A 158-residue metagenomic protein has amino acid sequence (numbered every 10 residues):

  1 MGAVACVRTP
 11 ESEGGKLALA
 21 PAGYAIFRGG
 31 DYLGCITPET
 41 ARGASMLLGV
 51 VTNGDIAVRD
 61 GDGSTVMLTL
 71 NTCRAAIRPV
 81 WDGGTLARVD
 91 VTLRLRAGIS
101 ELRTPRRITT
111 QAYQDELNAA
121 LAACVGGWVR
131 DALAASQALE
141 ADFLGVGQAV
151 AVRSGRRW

Functional and structural regions predicted by a protein language model:
M1-W158: Membrane-proximal alpha-helical signals and transmembrane carboxylates
